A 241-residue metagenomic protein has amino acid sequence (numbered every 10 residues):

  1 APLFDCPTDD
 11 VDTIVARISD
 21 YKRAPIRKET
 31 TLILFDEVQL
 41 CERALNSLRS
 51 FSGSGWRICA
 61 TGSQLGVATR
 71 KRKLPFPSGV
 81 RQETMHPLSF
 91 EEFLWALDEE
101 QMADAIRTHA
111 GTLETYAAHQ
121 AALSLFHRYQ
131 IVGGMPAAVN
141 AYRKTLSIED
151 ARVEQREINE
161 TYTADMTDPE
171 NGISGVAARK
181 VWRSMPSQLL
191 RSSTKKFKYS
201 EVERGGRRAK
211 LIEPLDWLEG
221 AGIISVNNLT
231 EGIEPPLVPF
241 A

Functional and structural regions predicted by a protein language model:
P2-E29: Short glycine-rich substrate-engagement loop in P-loop NTPases that contacts/grips substrate
A24-A44: Conserved P-loop NTPase "ATPase switch" module shared by AAA+ and STAND
L34-D36, R57-S63, T84, F93: Structural recognition of the conserved hydrophobic beta-strand(s) that form the central parallel beta-sheet of P-loop
V38-A60: Conserved Walker B catalytic segment
R49-S50, G66-Q82, L94-E99: Short regulatory helix/loop adjacent to the ATP-binding pocket of P-loop NTPases
Q64-A68, P87-E91, E231: Conserved nucleotide-binding/hydrolysis micro-motifs of P-loop NTPases
T84-A137: Amphipathic alpha-helical segments of the small helical/lid subdomains adjacent to P-loop NTPase cores
K144-A241: Accessory nucleic acid-recognition modules appended to NTPase machines
